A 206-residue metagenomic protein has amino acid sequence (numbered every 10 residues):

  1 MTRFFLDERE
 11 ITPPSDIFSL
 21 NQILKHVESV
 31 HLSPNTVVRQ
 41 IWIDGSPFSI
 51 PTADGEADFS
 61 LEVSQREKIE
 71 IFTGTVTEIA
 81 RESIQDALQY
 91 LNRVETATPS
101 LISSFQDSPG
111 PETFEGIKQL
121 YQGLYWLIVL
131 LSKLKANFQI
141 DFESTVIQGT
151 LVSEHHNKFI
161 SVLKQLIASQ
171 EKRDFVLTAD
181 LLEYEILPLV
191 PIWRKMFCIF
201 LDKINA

Functional and structural regions predicted by a protein language model:
F4, I41: Short aromatic-centered micro-motifs
F5-N21, R81: Short, contiguous acidic and Ser/Thr-rich linear segments
S15, F105, Q170-E171: Hydrophobic/aromatic side-chain positions at a characteristic register within alpha-helices of tetratricopeptide repeats
I17-L32: Short amphipathic, charge-patterned alpha-helical segments
N35, R39, S46-F142: Long amphipathic alpha-helical segments with strong coiled-coil/leucine-zipper propensity
Q119-V129, Q148-L151, H155, L182-I192: Extended, amphipathic alpha-helices with heptad-repeat/coiled-coil or helix-bundle character that serve as
K135-N157: Intrinsic, low-complexity N-terminal interaction/targeting segments
N157-A206: Alpha-helical oligomerization segments
